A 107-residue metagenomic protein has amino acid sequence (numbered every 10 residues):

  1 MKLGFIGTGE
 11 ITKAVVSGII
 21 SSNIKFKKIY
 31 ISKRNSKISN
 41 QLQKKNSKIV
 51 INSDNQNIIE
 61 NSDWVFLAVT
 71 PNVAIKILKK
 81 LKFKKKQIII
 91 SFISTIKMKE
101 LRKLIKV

Functional and structural regions predicted by a protein language model:
M1-K45, V50-S53: NAD(P)+-binding Rossmann beta1-loop-alpha1 motif at the extreme N-terminus of oxidoreductases
I38, N46-I49, N55-E60, W64-V107: Rossmann-like NAD(P)(H) cofactor-binding subdomain of soluble oxidoreductases
